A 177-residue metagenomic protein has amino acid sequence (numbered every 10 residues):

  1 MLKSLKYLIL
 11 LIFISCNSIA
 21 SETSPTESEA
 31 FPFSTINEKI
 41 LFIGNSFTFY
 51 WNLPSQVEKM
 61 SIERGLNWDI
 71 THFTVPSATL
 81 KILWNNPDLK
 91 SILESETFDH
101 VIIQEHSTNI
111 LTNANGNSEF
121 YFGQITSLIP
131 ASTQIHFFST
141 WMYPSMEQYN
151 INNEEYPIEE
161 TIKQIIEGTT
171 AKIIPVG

Functional and structural regions predicted by a protein language model:
L2-L10: Sec-dependent signal peptide recognition, specifically the positively charged N-region followed immediately by
E22-T74, K90-E94: Serine-esterase "nucleophile elbow" of acetyl-processing enzymes
E27, Q56, K81-L93, E119-Q124: Alpha-helical scaffolding within the catalytic cores of extracellular/periplasmic polymer-degrading hydrolases
W68-P76, F137, P175: A generic structural motif
T71-W84, L111: Acidic/histidine-rich helix-loop elements that form or flank divalent-metal/phosphate-binding sites at the catalytic
K90-G177: Alpha-helical cap/lid subdomain in secreted, periplasmic, or secretory-pathway luminal O-acyl-processing enzymes
